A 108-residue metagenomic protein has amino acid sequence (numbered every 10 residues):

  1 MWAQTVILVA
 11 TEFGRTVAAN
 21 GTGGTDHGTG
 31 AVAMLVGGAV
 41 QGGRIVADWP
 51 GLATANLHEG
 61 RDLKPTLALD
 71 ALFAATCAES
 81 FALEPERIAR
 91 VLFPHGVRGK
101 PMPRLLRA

Functional and structural regions predicted by a protein language model:
M1-A108: Feature marks hydrolase-like catalytic cores characterized by long aromatic- and Gly/Pro-rich stretches
